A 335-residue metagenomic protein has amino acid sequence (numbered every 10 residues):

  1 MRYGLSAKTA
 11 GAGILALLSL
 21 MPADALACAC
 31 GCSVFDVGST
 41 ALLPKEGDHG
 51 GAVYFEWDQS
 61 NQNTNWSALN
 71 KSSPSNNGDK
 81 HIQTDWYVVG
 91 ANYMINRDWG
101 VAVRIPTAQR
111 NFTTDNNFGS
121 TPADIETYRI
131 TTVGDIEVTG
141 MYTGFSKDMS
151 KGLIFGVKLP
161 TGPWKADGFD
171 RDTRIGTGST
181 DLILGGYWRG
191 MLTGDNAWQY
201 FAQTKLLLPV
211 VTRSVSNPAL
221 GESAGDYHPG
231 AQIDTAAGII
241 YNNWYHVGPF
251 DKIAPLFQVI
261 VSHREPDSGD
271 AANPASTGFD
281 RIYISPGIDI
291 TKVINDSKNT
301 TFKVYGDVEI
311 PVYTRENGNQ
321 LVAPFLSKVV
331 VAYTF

Functional and structural regions predicted by a protein language model:
P22-S73: Outer-membrane beta-barrel biogenesis signature
A29, A41-G50, D98, F145-K151 (+4 more regions): Short loop/turn motifs that connect adjacent beta-strands in outer-membrane beta-barrel proteins
H49, Q83-Y87, E126, I130-I136 (+5 more regions): Residues that define the transmembrane beta-barrel architecture of outer-membrane proteins
V53-N61, V103-T107, L153-L159, Y200-L208 (+2 more regions): Transmembrane beta-barrel strands of outer-membrane/channel proteins
F55, V89-Y93, V103, V138-Y142 (+7 more regions): Residues on the lipid-exposed face of transmembrane beta-strands in outer-membrane beta-barrel proteins
D58-W86, N116, D172: Surface-exposed strand-loop-strand hairpins of Gram-negative outer-membrane beta-barrel proteins
T64-S75, T212-F335: Outer membrane beta-barrel transmembrane domains
Q109-G230: Outer-membrane pore/translocation modules
